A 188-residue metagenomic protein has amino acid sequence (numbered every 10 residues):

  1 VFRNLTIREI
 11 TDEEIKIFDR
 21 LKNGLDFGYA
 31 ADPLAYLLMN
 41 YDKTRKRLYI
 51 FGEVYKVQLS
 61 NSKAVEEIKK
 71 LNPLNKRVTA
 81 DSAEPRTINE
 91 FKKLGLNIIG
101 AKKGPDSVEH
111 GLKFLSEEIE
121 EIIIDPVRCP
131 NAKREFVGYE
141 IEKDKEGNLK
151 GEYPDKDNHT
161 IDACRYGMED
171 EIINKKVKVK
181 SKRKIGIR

Functional and structural regions predicted by a protein language model:
V1-L25: ATPase catalytic-site recognition across NTP-hydrolyzing enzymes
K16-Y41: Gly/Thr-rich phosphate-binding beta-strand-loop-beta motif of the actin/hexokinase/Hsp70
G24, K133, D157-T160: Alpha-helical architecture
L37, T44-Y153, N174-K175, K184-R188: Mg2+-dependent endonuclease catalytic cores in nucleic-acid-processing enzymes, primarily RNase H-like
D155-K175: Acidic, Mg2+-coordinating catalytic module of metal-dependent nucleases/exonucleases that use a two-metal-ion mechanism
